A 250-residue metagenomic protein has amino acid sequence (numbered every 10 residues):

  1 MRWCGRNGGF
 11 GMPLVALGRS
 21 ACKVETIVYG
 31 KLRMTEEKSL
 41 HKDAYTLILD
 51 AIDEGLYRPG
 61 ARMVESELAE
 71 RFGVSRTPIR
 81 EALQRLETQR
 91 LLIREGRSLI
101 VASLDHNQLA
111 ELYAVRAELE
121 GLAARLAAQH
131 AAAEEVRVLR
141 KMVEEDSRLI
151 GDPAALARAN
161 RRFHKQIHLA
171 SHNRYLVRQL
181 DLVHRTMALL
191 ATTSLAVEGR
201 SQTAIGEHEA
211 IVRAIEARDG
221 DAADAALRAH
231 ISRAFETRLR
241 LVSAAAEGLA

Functional and structural regions predicted by a protein language model:
M1-Q129, R240-A250: Short linear motifs at protein or domain termini
S39, A154, S201-Q202: Short helix-capping and inter-helix turn/linker motifs at the boundaries of alpha-helical repeat units
D53, R80, E87, H168 (+2 more regions): Short, surface-exposed helix/turn micro-motifs that flank interaction/cofactor sites
A110-A117, E216, D224, R228: Short amphipathic alpha-helical segments with heptad-repeat character
A131-A132, G199-R200: Short coil/turn segments
A133-T193, I205-A214, A222-S232: Conserved amphipathic alpha-helical segments that form helical-bundle/coiled-coil interaction surfaces
S232-L241: Short arginine-rich
